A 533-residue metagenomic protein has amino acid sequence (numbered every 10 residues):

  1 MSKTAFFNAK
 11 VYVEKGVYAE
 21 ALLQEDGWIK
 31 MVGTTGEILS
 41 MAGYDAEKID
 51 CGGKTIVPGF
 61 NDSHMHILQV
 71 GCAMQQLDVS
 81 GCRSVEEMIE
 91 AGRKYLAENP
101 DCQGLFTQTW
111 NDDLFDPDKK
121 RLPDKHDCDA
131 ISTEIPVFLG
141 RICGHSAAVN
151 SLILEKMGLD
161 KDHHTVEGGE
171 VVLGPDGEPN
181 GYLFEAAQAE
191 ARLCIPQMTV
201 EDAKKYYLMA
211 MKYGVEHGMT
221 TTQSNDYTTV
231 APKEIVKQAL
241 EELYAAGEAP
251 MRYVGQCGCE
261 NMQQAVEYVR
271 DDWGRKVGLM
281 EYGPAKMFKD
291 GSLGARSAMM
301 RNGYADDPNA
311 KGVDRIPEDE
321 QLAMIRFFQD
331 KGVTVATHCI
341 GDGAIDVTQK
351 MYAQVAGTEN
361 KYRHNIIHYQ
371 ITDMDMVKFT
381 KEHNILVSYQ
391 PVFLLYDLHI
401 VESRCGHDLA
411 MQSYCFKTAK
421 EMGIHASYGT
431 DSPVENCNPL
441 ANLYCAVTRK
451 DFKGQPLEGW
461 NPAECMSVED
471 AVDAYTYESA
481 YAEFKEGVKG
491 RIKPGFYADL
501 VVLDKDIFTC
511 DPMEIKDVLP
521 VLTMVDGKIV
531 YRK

Functional and structural regions predicted by a protein language model:
K3-F7, K15-V17, L23-Y268, S292-F327 (+5 more regions): Divalent metal-binding segments
L23, M287, T523: Short aromatic-centered micro-motifs
V32, G140, S224-N225, V254-G258 (+7 more regions): Generic beta-strand/beta-sheet core signal
S63, H383, A498: An anion/phosphate-binding loop that grips the pyrophosphate of nucleotide cofactors and donors
H66, L279-S297, I385-L395: Non-cysteine beta-strand/loop elements that form the S-adenosyl-L-methionine
Y244-G247, D271-V277, E359, T380-N384: Acidic (Asp/Glu)-rich catalytic clusters
R326-A336, G343-H364, Y369, M374-K378 (+4 more regions): His/Asp/Glu-enriched, well-ordered alpha-helical/loop segment that forms or immediately abuts the divalent-metal
